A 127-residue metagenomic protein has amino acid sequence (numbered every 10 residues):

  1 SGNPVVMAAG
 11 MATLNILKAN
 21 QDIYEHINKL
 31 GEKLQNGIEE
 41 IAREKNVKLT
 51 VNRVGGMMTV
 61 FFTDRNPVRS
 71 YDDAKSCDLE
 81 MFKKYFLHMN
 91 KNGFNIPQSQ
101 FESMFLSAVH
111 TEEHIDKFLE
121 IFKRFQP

Functional and structural regions predicted by a protein language model:
S1-P127: Conserved N-terminal phosphate-binding loop of PLP-dependent enzymes in the Aspartate aminotransferase
